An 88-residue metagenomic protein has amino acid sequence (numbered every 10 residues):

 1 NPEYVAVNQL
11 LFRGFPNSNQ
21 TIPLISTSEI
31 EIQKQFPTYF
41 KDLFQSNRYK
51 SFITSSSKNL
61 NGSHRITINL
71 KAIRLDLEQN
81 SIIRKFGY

Functional and structural regions predicted by a protein language model:
N1-Y88: Domain-level marker for long, solvent-exposed, non-transmembrane regions
